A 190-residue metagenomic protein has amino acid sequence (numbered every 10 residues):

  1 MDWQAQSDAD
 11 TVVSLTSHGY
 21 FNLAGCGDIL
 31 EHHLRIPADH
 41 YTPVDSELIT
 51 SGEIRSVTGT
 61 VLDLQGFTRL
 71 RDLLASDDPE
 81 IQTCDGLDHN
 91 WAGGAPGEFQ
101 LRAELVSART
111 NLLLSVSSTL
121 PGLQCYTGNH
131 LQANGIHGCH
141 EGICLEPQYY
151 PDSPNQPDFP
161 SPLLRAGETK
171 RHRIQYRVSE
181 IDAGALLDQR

Functional and structural regions predicted by a protein language model:
M1-R190: An exposed, glycine/acidic-rich loop-and-rim segment of catalytic or binding clefts
